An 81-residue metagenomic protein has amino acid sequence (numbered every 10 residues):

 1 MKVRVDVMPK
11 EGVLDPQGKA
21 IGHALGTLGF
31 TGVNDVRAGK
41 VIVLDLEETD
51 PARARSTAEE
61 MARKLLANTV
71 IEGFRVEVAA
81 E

Functional and structural regions predicted by a protein language model:
M1-E11, K40-L44: Short glycine-/aliphatic-rich beta-strand segments at the starts of folded cytosolic domains
D6, V36, D45, E77-A79: Solvent-exposed beta-strand sheet faces enriched in polar/charged residues
G12-L28: Short amphipathic alpha-helix segments
V13-P16, T49-S56: Short, conserved charged micro-motifs
G29, D45, T69: Conserved functional loop/turn residues at catalytic and ligand-binding sites
F30-R37: N-terminal glycine-rich anion-binding loops that anchor highly charged ligand groups
A52-E81: C-terminal structural segments of small proteins and small subunits
